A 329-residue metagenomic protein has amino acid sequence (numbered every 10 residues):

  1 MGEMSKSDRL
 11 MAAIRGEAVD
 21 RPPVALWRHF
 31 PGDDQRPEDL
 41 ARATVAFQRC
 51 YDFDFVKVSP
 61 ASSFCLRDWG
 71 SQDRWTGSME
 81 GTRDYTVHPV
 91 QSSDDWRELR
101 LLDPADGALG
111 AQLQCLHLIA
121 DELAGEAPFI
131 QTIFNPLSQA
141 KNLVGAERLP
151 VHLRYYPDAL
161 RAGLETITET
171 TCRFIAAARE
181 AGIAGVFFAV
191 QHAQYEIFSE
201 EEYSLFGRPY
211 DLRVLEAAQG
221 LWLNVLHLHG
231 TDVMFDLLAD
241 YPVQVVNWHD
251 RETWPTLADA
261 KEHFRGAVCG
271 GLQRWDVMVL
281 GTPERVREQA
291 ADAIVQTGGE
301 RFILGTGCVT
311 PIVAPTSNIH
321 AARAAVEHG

Functional and structural regions predicted by a protein language model:
M1-P31, A43, Y85, D103-G329: Active-site loop segments of alpha/beta catalytic cores
G32-Q35, K57, F64-G77, Q139-A140: Short active-site-adjacent helix-start/loop capping segments
P37-S62, L66: Segments that shape or occlude catalytic/ligand-binding pockets
F64-A105, L118-D121, G125-F129: A contiguous, low-structure linker/loop signature
